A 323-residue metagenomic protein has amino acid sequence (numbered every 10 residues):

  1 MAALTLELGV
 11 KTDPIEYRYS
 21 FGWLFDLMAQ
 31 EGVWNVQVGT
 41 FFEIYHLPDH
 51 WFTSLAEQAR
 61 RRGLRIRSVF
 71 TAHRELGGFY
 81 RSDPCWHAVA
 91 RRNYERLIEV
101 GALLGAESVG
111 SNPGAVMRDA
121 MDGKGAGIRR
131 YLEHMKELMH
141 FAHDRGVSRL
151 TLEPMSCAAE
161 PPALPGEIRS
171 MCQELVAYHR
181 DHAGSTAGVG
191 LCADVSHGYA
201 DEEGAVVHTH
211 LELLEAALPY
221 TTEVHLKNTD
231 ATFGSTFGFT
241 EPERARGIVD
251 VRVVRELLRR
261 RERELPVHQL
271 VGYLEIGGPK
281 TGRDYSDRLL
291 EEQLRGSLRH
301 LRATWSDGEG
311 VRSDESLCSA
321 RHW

Functional and structural regions predicted by a protein language model:
M1-A106, A126, H143, S185-C192 (+1 more regions): N-terminal pre-domain/capping segments
A2-L6, F21-G32, P162-P165, R169-V189 (+1 more regions): Histidine-acidic metal/acid-base catalytic patches
D13-F21, G39-T53, G77-Y80, M117-M121 (+4 more regions): Acidic-and-aromatic substrate-binding clefts and catalytic sites of carbohydrate-active enzymes
W34, R65, E107, S148 (+2 more regions): Short acidic/polar active-site loop segments enriched in Thr and Asp
Q37, S68, G110, T151 (+3 more regions): Conserved beta-strand positions in the central sheet of alpha/beta enzyme cores
L55-R74, Y131-H143, C172-Y178, V249-R260: Alpha-helix-loop-beta-strand connector modules within alpha/beta enzyme cores
R61, Y80-G190, E292: Active-site acidic/histidine proton-transfer and metal-coordination neighborhood in alpha/beta enzyme cores
F70-R74, S111-V116, K227-T229, L274-P279: Short loop/turn segments at strand-loop or loop-helix junctions that form parts of catalytic or ligand-binding pockets
